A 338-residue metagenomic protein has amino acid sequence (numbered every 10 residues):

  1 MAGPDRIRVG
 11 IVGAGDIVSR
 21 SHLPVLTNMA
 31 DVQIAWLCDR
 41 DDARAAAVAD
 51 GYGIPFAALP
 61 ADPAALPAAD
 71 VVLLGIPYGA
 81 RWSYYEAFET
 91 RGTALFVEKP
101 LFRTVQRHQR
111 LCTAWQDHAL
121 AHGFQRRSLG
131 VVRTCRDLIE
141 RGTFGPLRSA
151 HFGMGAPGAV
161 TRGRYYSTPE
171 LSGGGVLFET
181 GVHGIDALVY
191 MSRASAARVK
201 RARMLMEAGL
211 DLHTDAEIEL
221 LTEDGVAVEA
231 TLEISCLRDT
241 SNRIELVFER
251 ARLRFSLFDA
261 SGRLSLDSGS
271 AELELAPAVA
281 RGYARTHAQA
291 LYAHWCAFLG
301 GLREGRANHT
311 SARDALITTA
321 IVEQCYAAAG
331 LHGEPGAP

Functional and structural regions predicted by a protein language model:
M1-G3, V71-L73, L221-E223, A297-P338: C-terminal helix-rich "cap/oligomerization" subdomain common to oxidoreductases
M1-G53: N-terminal Rossmann-like dinucleotide-binding module
A47-P55, R110-W115: Short, conserved SAM-binding/catalytic segment of Class I S-adenosyl-L-methionine-dependent methyltransferases
P55-A68: Short acidic low-complexity segments
P63, F102-A159: A contiguous active-site-proximal alpha/beta segment in oxidoreductase catalytic domains
D70-Y78, W82-R127: Beta-strand-loop-alpha-helix segment that lines the small-molecule cofactor/substrate pocket of alpha/beta enzymes
R162-E229, E233-D239, R313-L316: Rossmann-like dinucleotide-binding domain that binds NAD(P)(H)
A208-D211, D224-A293, S311: NAD(P)-dinucleotide binding in Rossmann-like oxidoreductases
